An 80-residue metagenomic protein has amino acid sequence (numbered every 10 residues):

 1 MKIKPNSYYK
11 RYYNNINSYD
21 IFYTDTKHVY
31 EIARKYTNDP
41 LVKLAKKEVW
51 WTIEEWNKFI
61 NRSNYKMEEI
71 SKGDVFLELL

Functional and structural regions predicted by a protein language model:
K2-I3, A45: Intrinsically disordered, low-complexity linkers and terminal regions that flank or interleave Cys/His-based
P5-N15: Tryptophan-anchored aromatic micro-motifs
I16-K66, I70-G73: Acidic, low-complexity, intrinsically disordered interaction modules
F76-L77: Short, surface-exposed polybasic-aromatic patches that bind anionic ligands, especially phosphate groups
